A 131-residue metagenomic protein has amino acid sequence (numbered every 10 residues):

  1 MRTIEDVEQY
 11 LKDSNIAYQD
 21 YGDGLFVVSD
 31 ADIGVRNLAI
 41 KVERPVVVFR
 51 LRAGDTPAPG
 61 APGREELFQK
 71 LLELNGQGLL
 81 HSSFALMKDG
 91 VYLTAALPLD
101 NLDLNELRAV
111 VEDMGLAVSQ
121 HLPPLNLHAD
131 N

Functional and structural regions predicted by a protein language model:
M1-V35, G76-L79, L86: Charge-rich, low-complexity N-terminal segments
R2-D6, P59-L67, E106, V110: Short amphipathic alpha-helical segments
Y10, S14, K70, L74-Q77 (+1 more regions): Conserved short hydrophobic interaction patches
G22-G24, P124-N131: Short, surface-exposed recognition loops or helix-turn segments adjacent to catalytic cores
L25-F26, V47, V91: Hydrophobic residues embedded in beta-strands of well-ordered beta-sheets
A31-D55: Long, continuous compositionally biased terminal/linker segments
R50-G90: Short, internal acidic amphipathic alpha-helical interface segments that mediate docking to partner proteins
H81-E112, Q120-L127: Well-ordered alpha/beta subsegment
